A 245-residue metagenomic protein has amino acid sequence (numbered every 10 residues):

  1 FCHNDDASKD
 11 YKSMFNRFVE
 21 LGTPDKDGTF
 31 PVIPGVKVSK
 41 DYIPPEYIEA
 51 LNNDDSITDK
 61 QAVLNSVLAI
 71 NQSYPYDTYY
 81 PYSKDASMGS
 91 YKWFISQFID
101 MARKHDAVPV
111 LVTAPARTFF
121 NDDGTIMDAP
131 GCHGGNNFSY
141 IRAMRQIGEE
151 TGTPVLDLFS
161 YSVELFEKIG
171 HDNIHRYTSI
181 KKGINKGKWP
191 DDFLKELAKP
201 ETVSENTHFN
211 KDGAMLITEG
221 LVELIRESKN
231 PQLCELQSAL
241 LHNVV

Functional and structural regions predicted by a protein language model:
F1-K211, M215, E219-R226, N230: Alpha-helical cap/lid subdomain in secreted, periplasmic, or secretory-pathway luminal O-acyl-processing enzymes
K229-V245: N-terminal secretory targeting modules
